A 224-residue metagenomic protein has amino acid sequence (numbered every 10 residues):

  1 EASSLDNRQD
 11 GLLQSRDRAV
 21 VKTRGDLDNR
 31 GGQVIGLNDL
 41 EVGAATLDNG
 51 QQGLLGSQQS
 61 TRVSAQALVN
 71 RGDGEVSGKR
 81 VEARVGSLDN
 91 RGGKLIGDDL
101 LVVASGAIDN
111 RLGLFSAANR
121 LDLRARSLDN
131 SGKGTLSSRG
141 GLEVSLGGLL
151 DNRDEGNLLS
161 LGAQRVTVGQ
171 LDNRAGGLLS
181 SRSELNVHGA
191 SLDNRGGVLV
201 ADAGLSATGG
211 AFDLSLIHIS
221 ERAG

Functional and structural regions predicted by a protein language model:
S4, D10-L12, R18-V20, D26 (+27 more regions): Detector for repetitive beta-architecture
S215-G224: Residue-level detector of conserved catalytic or cofactor/ligand-binding positions in enzyme active sites
